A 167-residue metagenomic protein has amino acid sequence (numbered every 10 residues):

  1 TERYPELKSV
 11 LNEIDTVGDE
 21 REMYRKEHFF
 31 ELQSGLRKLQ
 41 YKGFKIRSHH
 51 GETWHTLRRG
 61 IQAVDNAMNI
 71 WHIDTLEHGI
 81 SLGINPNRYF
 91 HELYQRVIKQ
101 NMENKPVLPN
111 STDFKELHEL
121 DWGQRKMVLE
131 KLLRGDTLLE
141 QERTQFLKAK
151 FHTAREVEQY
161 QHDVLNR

Functional and structural regions predicted by a protein language model:
T1-E13, E22-S48, T53-T75, I84-R167: Histidine/acidic residue-rich metal-binding segments in metalloenzymes
V17, G79: Conserved residues at the C-terminal ends of beta-strands
